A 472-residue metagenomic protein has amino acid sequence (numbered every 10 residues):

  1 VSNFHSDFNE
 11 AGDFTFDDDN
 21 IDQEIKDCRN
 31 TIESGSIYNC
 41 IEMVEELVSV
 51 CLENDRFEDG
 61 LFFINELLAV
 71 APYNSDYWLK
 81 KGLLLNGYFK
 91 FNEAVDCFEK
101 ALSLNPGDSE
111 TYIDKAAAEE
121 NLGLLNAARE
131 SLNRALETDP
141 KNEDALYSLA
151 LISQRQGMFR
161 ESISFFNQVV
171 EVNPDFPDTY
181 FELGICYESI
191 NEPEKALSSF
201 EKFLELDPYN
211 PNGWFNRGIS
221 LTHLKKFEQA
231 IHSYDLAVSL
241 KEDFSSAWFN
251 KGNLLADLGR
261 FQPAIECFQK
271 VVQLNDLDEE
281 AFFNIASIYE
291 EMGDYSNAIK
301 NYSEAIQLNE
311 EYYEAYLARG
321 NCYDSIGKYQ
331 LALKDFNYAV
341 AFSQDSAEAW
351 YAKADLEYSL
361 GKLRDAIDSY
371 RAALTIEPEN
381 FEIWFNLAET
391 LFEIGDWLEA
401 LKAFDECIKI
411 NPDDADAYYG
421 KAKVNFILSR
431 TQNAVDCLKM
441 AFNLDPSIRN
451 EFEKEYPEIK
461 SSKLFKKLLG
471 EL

Functional and structural regions predicted by a protein language model:
I41, S75-D76, S109-E110, E143-D144 (+9 more regions): Helix-start (N-cap) detector for alpha-helical repeat units in TPR-like alpha-solenoids, especially tetratricopeptide
E53, G87, N121, R155 (+9 more regions): Register position in tetratricopeptide repeats
L67, K100-A101, R134-A135, Q168-V169 (+8 more regions): Canonical positions in the second alpha-helix
K80, D114, S148, E182 (+9 more regions): Canonical tetratricopeptide repeat
K423-N450: TPR/TPR-like (Sel1-like) alpha-helical repeat modules
